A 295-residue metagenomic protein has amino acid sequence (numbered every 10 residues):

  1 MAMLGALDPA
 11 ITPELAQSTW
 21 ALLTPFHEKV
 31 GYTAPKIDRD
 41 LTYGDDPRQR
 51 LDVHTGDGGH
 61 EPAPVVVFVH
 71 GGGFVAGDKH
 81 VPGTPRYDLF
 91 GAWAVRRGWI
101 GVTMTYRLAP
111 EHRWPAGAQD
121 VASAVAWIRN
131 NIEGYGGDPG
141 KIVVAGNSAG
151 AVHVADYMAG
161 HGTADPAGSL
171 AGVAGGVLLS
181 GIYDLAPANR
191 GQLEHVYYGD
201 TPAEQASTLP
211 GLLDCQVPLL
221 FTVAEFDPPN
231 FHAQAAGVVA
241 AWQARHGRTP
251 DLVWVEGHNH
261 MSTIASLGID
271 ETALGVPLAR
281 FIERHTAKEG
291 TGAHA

Functional and structural regions predicted by a protein language model:
G5-E61: N-terminal cap/lid segment of alpha/beta-hydrolase-fold proteins
P25-V30, G181-G211, V217: Mobile cap/lid helix-loop segments that gate and shape the active-site cleft of serine hydrolases
R50, D57-W93: Short, surface-exposed "cap/lid" segments of acyl-processing enzymes
P82-F90, V102-G140: Catalytic nucleophile-loop/oxyanion-hole region of alpha/beta-hydrolase and closely related hydrolase-like folds
S123-Q192, E204: Primarily recognizes the serine-hydrolase "nucleophile elbow" in alpha/beta-hydrolase and SGNH/GDSL folds
D184-L185, F226-N230: Acidic catalytic loop of the alpha/beta-hydrolase fold
C215, F221-V223: Short beta-strand/loop motif that positions the catalytic acidic residue of the alpha/beta-hydrolase fold
H232, A236, Q243-A295: C-terminal catalytic histidine-bearing segment of alpha/beta-hydrolase fold enzymes
